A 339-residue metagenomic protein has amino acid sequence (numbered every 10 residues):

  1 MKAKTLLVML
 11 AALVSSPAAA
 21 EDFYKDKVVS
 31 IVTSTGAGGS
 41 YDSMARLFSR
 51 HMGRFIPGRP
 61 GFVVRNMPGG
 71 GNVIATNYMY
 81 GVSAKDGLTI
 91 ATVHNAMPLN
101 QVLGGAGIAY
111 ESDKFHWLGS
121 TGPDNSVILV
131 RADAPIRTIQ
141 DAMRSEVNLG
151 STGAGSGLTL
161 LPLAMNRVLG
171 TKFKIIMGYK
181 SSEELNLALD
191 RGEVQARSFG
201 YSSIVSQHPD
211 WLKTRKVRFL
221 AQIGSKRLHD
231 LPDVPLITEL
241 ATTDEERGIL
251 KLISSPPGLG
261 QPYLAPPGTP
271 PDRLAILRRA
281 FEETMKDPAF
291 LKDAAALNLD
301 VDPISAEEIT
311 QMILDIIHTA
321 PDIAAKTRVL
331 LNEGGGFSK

Functional and structural regions predicted by a protein language model:
T5-V14: Sec-dependent N-terminal signal peptides
S15-A19: N-terminal signal peptide c-region/cleavage motif recognized by signal peptidases
F23, V29, R54-R59, Y78-T89 (+3 more regions): Hinge/capping helix and adjacent helix->loop/strand transition within the periplasmic-binding protein
K25-K27, T214-K216, T269-K339: An extracytoplasmic/periplasmic, membrane-proximal ligand-sensing/linker region
I31-R46, P68-G71, G150-G157: Extracytoplasmic "Venus flytrap"
F48, G70-V73, G87-L99, S120-G122 (+1 more regions): Ligand-binding clamshell of periplasmic/extracellular solute-binding protein-like
T92-V93, T152, G178-K180, S198-G200 (+2 more regions): Short beta-strand and adjacent tight-turn residues that come in two discontinuous sequence segments and form the edges
N95-G107, T159-V168, A196-L240: A ligand-binding cleft/hinge motif common to bilobed small-molecule-binding domains
